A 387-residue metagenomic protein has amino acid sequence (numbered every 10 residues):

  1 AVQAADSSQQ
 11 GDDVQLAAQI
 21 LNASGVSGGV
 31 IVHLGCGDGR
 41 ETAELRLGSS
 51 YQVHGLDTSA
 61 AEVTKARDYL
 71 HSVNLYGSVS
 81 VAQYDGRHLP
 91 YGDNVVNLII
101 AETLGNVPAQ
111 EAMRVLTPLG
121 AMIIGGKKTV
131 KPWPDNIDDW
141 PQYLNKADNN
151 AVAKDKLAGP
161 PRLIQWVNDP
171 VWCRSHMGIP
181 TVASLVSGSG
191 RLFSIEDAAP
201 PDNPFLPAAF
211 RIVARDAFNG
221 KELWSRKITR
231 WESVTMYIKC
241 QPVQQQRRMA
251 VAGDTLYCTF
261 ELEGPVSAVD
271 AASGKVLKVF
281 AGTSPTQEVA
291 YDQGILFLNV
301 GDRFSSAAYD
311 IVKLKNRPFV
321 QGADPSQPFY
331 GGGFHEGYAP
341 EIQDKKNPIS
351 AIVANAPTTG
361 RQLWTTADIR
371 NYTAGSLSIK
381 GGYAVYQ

Functional and structural regions predicted by a protein language model:
V2-Q9, D135-P170, A339-V353: Blade/loop signatures of beta-propeller domains
V26-E44, S50-H54: Conserved class I S-adenosyl-L-methionine
N74-G86: Conserved SAM-binding strand-loop segment of SAM-dependent methyltransferases
R87-L98: A short acidic, Gly/Pro-enriched loop at the edge of an enzyme's catalytic core that lines a small-molecule cofactor
V107-A121: A short glycine-rich, Lys/Arg-flanked "PGG" loop and its adjoining helix->strand segment in the class I
W133, A217-N219, D270-S273, A356-T359: Short loop/turn segments that connect beta-strands within beta-propeller blades
K146-A147, V152-R174, L223-P242, A290 (+3 more regions): Surface-exposed loop and turn segments in beta-propeller and other repeat-based domains that flank or scaffold
M177-I212, Y237-V266, F280-I352, T366-Q387: Repeat-blade elements of multi-bladed beta-propeller folds
